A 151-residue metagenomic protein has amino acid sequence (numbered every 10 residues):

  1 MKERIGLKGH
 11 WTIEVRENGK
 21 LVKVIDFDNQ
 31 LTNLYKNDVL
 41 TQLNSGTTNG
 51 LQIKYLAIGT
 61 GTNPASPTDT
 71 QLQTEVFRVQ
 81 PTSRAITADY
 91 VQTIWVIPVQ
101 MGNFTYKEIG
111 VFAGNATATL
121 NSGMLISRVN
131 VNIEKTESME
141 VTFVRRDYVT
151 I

Functional and structural regions predicted by a protein language model:
M1-K107, G114-I151: Small cysteine-rich, disulfide-bonded extracellular modules of the LU/uPAR three-finger superfamily and closely related
